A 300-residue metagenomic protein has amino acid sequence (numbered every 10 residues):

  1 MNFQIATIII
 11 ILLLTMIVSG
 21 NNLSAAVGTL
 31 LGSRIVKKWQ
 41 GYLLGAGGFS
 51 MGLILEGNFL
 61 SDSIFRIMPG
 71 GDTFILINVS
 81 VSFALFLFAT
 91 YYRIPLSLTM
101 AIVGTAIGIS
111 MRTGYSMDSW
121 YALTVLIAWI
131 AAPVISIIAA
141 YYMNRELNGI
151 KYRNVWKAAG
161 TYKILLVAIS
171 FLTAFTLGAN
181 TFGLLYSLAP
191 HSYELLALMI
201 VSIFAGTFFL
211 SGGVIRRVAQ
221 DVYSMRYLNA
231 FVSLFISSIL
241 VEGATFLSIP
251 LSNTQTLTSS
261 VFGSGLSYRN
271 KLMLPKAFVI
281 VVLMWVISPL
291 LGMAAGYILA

Functional and structural regions predicted by a protein language model:
M1-A300: Multi-pass alpha-helical transmembrane bundle typical of ion/small-solute transporters and intramembrane aspartyl
